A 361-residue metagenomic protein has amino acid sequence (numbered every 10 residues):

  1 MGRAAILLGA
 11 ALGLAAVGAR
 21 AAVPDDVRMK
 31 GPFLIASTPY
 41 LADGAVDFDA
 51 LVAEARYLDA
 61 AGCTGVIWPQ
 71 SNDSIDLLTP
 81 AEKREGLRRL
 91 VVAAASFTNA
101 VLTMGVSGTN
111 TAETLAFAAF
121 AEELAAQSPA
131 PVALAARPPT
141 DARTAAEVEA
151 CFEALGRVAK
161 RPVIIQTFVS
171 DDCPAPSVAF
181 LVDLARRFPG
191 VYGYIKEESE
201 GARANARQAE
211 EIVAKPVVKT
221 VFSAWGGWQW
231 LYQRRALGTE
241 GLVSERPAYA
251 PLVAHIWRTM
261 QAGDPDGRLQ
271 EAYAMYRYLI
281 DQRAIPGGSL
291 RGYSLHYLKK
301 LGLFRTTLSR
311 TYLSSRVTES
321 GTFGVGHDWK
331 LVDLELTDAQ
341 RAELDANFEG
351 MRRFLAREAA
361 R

Functional and structural regions predicted by a protein language model:
A5-A15: Bacterial N-terminal signal peptides
A19-A21: Boundary at the C-terminal end of the N-terminal hydrophobic targeting segment
V23-A175: Active-site beta->alpha loop and helix N-cap motifs at the rims of alpha/beta catalytic domains
D47-A50, E54, E82, G86 (+10 more regions): General structural feature for long, well-ordered alpha-helical segments within catalytic domains of soluble enzymes
D49, Y232-R361: Structured C-terminal cap/extension of enzyme domains
V91-N99, A126-P131, K160, G190-V191 (+3 more regions): Structural alpha-beta junctions
A154-P162, V169-L290: Catalytic alpha/beta core domains of metabolic enzymes, predominantly
